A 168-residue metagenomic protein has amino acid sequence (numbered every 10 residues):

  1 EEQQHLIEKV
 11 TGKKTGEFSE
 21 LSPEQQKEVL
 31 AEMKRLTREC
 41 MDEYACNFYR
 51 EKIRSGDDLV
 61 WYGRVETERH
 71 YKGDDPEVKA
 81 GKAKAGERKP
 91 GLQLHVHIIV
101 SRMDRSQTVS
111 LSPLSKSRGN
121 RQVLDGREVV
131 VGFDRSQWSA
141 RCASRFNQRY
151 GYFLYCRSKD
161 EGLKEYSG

Functional and structural regions predicted by a protein language model:
E1, T37, W61-G63, L111 (+1 more regions): Generic structural hydrophobic/aromatic packing signal, biased to beta-strands
E1-E2, V65, I99-R102: Flexible glycine-/small-residue-rich
E1-E39: Active-site acidic/histidine clusters and adjacent loop/turn architecture that either coordinate catalytic ions
L6-E8, C46-R50, S106-S110, L154-Y155: Short, solvent-exposed secondary-structure capping/transition elements
T15-A31, R88, I98, D125-G132: Short, charged/polar micro-motifs that form catalytic or ligand-binding hotspots
E28-Y71, E77: A short, contiguous, amphipathic alpha-helix enriched in charged residues
D58-V60, Q93-H97: Extracellular structured ligand-interaction cores
Y71-L94, S101-G168: Single-stranded nucleic-acid nicking/binding segments centered on His-rich, glycine/basic loops
